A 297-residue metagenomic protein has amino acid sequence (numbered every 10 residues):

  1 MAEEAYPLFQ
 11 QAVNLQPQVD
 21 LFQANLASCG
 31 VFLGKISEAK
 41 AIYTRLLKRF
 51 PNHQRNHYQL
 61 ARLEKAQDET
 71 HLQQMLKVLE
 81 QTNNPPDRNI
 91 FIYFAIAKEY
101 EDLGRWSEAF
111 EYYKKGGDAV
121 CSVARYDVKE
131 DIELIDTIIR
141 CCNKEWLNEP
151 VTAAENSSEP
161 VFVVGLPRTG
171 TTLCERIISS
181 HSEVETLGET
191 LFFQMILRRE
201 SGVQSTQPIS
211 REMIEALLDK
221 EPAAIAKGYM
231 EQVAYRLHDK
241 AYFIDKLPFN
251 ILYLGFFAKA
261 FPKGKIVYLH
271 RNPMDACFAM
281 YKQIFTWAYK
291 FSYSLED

Functional and structural regions predicted by a protein language model:
M1-R236: Alpha-helical solenoid repeat scaffolds of the TPR/TPR-like class and their adjacent stem/linker regions that mediate
L33, L187, F192-F193, L197-L218 (+2 more regions): PAPS-dependent sulfotransferase catalytic domain
